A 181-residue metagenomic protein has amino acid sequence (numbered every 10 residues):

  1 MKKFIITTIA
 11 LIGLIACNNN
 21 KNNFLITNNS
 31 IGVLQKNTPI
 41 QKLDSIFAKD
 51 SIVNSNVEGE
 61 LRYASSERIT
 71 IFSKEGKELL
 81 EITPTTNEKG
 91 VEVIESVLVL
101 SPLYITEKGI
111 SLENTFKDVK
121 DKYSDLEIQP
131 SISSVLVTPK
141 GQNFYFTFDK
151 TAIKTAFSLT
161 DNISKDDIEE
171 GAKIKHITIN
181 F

Functional and structural regions predicted by a protein language model:
M1-F24: Bacterial Sec-dependent N-terminal signal peptides
K3, A10, I46, Y145-T147 (+1 more regions): Intrinsic disorder/low-structure terminal segments
C17-I132, G141, T160-F181: Short helix/turn-capping signatures at newly exposed starts of structured segments
E78-P84, V137, F144-K150, T155: Broad, structure-driven detector of short, well-ordered beta-strand segments within folded domains
